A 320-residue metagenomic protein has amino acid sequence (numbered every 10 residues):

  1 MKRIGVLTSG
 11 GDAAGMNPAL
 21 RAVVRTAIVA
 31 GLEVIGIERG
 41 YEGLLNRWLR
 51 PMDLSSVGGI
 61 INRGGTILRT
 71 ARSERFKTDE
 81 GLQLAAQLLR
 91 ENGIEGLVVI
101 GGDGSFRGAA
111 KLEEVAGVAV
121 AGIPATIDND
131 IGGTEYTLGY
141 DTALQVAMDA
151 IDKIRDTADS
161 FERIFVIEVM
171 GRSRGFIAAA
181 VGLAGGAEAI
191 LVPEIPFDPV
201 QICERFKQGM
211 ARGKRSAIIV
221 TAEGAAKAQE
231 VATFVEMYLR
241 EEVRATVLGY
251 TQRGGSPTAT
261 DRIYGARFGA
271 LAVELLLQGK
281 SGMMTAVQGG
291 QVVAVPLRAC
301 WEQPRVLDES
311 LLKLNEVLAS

Functional and structural regions predicted by a protein language model:
M1-L45: N-terminal phosphate-binding or glycine-rich loops at protein starts, especially the Walker A/P-loop of NTPases
S9-D12, L32, I37-G43, R72-S73 (+7 more regions): Short, ordered loop/turn segments at secondary-structure junctions
D12-V23, L44-L45, D79-Q83, L97-A110 (+5 more regions): Short glycine/serine/threonine-rich phosphate/pyrophosphate-binding segments that cradle anionic phosphate groups
R21-A30, R50-S56, K111-G122, L138-T142 (+2 more regions): A glycine- and small-aliphatic-rich helix-loop capping segment at beta-alpha/alpha-beta transitions that lines
L44-V99, G104-S105, L138-Q145, D149 (+1 more regions): Glycine-rich oxoanion-binding loops at beta->alpha junctions
V99-G101, R107, K111, A116 (+1 more regions): Accessory alpha-helical/coil subdomains and C-terminal extensions that flank or cap enzyme catalytic cores
K227, V235-S320: C-terminal non-catalytic interaction/assembly regions of soluble proteins
